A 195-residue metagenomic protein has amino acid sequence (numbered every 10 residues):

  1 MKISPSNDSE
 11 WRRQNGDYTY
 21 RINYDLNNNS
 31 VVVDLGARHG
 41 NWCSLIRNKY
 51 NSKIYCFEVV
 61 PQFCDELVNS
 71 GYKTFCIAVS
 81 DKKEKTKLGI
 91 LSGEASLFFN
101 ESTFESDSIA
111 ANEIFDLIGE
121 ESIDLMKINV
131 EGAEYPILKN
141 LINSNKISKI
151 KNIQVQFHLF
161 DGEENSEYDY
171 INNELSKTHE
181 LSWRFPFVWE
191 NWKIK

Functional and structural regions predicted by a protein language model:
M1-K195: Phosphate/nucleotide-binding beta-alpha loop and adjacent structural elements of enzyme active sites
